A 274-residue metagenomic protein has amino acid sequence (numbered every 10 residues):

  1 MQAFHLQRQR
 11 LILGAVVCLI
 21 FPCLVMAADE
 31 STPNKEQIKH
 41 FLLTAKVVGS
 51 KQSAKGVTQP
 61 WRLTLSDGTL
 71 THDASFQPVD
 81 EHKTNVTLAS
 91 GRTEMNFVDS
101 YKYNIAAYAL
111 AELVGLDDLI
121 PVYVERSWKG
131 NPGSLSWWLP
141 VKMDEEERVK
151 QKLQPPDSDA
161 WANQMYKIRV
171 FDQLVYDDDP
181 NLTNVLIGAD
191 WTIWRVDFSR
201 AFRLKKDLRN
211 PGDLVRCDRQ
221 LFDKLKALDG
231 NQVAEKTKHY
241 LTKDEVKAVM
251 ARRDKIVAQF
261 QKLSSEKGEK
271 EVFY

Functional and structural regions predicted by a protein language model:
M1-A3, E245-V246: Helix-centric, low-specificity signal for extended rod-like, repetitive segments
Q2-A15: Bacterial N-terminal signal peptides that target proteins for export
Q2-F4, L19, A258, E271: Short non-domain terminal segments
G14-C23: Bacterial N-terminal signal peptides
M26-Y274: Phosphate/dinucleotide-binding and metal-coordinating scaffold of catalytic cores in nucleotide-dependent enzymes
